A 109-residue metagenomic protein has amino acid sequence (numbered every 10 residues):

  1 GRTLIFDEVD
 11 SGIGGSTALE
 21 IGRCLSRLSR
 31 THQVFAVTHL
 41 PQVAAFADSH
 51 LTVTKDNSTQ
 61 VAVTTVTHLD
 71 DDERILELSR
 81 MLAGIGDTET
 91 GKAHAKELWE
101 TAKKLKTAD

Functional and structural regions predicted by a protein language model:
G1-L4, L28: GG-anchored amphipathic helix commonly corresponding to the ABC/SMC/Rad50 NBD signature/C-loop
D7-E8: Walker B catalytic acidic pair
S16-D109: C-terminal lobe/lid and adjacent interdomain/linker elements of RecA-like ASCE P-loop ATPase modules
